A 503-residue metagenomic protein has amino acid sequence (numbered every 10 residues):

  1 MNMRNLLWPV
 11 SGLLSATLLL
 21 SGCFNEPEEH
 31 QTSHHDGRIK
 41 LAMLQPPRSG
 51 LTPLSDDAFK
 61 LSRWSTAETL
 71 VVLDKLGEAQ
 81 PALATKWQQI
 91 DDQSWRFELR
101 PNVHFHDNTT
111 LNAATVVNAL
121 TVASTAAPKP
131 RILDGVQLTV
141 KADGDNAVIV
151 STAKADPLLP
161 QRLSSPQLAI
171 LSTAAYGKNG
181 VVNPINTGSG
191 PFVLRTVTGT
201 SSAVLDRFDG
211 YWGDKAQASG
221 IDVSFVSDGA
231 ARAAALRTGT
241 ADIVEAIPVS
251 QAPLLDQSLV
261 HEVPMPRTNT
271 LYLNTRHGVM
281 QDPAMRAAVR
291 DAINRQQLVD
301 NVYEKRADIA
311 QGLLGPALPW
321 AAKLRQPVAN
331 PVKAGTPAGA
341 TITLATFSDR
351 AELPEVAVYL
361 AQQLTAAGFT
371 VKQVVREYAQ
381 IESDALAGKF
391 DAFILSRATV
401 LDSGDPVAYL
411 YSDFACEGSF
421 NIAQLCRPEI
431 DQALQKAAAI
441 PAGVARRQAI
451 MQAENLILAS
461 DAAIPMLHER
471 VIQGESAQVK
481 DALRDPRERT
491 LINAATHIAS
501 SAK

Functional and structural regions predicted by a protein language model:
F24, A379-I381, Y411-A477, A502-K503: Extracytoplasmic/peripheral linker and loop segments enriched in polar/acidic and small residues with frequent Thr/Pro
A42-D91, T121, T187: N-terminal lobe/hinge region of extracytoplasmic solute-binding protein
Q88, S94-R96, R131-A174, T196: Surface-exposed binding/hinge segments that line and control ligand-binding clefts or catalytic entry sites
N112-A119, A147-I149, G190-P191, A218-G220 (+4 more regions): Alpha-helical secondary-structure segments
L163-D214, G220, A230: Gly/Pro-rich hinge or "lid" segments in bacterial periplasmic/extracellular proteins
F208-L254: Ligand-site clamp/hinge motif
E304-T336, S348-E355: Structural transition elements
Q473-K503: Long beta-strand-rich cores associated with HINT superfamily self-processing modules
